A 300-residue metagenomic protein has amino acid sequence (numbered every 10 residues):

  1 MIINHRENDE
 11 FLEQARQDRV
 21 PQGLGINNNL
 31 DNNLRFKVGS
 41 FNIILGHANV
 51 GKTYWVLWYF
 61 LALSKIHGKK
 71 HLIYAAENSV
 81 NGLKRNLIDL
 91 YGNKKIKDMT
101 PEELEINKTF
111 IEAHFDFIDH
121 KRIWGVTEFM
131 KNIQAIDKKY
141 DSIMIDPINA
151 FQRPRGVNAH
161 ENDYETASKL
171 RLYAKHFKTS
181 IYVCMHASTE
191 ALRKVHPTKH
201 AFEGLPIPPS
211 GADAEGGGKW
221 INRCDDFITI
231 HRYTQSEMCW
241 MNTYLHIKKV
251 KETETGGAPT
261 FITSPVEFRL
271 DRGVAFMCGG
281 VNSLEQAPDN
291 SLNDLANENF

Functional and structural regions predicted by a protein language model:
M1-N93, E298-N299: The Walker A/P-loop phosphate-binding site
M1-R19, A48-N49, K108, T127-I143 (+3 more regions): C-terminal regions of RecA-like/P-loop NTPase motor modules
N32, H67-V157, E165, N293-A296: Conserved inter-motif catalytic segment of the P-loop NTP-binding fold
N42-I44, L72-Y74, I118, Y182 (+1 more regions): Hydrophobic/aromatic beta-strand patches that form the interior of the parallel beta-sheet core in alpha/beta enzyme
I73, M144-I145, T179-H186: Structural recognition of the conserved hydrophobic beta-strand(s) that form the central parallel beta-sheet of P-loop
A76, H186, R232: Cofactor-binding loop segments of dinucleotide-utilizing enzymes, especially the Rossmann-like FAD- and NAD(P)+-binding
V80, D163-A167, D213, G217: Amphipathic alpha-helical segments in well-structured domains
G156-Y173, S180-I181: A short alpha/beta connector and helix-capping loop motif
